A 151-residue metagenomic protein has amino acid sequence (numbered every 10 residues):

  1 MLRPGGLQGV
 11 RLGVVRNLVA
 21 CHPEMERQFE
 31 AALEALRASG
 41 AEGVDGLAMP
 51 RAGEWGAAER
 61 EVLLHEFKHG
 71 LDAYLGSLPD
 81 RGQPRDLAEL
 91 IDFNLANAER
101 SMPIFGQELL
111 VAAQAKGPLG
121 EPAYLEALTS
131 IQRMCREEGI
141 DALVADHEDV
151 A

Functional and structural regions predicted by a protein language model:
M1-V15, P23-F29, E34-S39, D146: Fold-level recognition of mixed alpha/beta catalytic cores in primary-metabolism enzymes, strongest
L2-N17, V62-E137: Short helix-loop capping/hinge segments that flank enzyme active sites or metal/cofactor-binding pockets
L12-V14, G43-G46, A151: Structural recognition of the beta-strand scaffold that forms the well-ordered cores of secreted hydrolase catalytic
L18-C21, M49-G53, G70: Solvent-exposed loop/turn segments at secondary-structure junctions within structured extracellular/periplasmic domains
P23-Q28, W55-F67: Short glycine/threonine-rich loop-to-helix capping motif typified by GTGT followed within a few residues by an Asp-Pro
A41-A58: Short connector loops at secondary-structure junctions
L143-A151: Short, intrinsically disordered, charge-balanced linker/junction segments flanking boundaries in proteins
